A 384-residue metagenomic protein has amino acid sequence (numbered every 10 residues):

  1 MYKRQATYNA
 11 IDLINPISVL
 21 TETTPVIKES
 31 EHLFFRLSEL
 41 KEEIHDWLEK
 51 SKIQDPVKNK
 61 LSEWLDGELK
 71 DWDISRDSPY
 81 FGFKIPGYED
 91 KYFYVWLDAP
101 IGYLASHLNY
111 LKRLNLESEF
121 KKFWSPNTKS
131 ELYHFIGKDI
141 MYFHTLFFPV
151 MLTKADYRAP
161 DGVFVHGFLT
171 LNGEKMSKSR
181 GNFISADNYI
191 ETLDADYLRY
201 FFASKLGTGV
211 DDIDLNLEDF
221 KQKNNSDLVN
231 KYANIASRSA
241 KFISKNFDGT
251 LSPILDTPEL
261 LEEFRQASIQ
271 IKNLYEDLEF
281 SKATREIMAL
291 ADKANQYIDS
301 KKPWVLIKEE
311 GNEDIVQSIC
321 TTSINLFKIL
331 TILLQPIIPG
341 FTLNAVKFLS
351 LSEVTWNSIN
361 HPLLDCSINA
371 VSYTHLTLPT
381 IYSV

Functional and structural regions predicted by a protein language model:
Y2, H375-V384: Single conserved hydrophobic/aromatic residue that forms the stacking wall/gate of nucleotide- or nucleobase-binding
K3-I11: Cys/His-rich Zn2+-binding cysteine-cluster or related metal-binding knuckle/ribbon modules and their
I14-K245, R285-I287: Structured secondary-structure scaffolds
M151-A155, F348, T377: Active-site catalytic microenvironments for nucleophilic, acid-base chemistry
S177, L261-E262: Short helix-capping and inter-helix turn/linker motifs at the boundaries of alpha-helical repeat units
E191-L198, S367-A370, S383: C-terminal catalytic domain of photolyase/cryptochrome flavoproteins, centering on the FAD-binding pocket
D219-D256, E263-L364: Helix-rich, typically C-terminal accessory recognition domains appended to large enzymatic cores
I287, T374-H375: Adenylate-forming
